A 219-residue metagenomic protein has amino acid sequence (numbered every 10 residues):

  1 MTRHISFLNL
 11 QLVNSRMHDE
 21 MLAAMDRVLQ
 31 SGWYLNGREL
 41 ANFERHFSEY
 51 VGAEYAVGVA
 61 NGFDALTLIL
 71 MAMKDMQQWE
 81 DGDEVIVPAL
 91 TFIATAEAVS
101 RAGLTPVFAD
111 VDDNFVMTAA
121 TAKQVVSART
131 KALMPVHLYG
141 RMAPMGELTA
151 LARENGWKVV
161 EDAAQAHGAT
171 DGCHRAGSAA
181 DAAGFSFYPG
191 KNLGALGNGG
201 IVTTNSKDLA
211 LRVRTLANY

Functional and structural regions predicted by a protein language model:
M1-W33, R38: N-terminal "arm"/small-domain region of PLP-dependent enzymes with the aminotransferase-like
F7, R16-D19, W79, V111 (+1 more regions): Pyridoxal 5′-phosphate
N9, F43, G58, S100 (+8 more regions): Structured catalytic cores of enzymes that bind and process phosphorylated ligands/cofactors
W33, G37-E84, A98-A102, F108: Phosphate-binding glycine-rich loop
K74-L138, M142-A163, T170: PLP-dependent aminotransferase-like
E161-L196: Conserved active-site segment immediately N-terminal to the catalytic lysine that forms the internal aldimine
P189, L193-Y219: Conserved core segment of the aminotransferase class I/II
